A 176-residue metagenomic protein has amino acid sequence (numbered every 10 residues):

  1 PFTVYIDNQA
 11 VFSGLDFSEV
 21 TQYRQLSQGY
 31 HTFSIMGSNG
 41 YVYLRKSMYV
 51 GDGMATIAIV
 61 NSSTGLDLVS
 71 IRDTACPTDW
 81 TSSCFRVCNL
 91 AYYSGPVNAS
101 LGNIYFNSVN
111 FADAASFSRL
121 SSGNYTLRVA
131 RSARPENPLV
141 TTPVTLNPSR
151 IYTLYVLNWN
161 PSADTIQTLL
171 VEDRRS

Functional and structural regions predicted by a protein language model:
P1-S176: Intrinsically disordered, low-complexity polar regions and short flexible loop motifs
